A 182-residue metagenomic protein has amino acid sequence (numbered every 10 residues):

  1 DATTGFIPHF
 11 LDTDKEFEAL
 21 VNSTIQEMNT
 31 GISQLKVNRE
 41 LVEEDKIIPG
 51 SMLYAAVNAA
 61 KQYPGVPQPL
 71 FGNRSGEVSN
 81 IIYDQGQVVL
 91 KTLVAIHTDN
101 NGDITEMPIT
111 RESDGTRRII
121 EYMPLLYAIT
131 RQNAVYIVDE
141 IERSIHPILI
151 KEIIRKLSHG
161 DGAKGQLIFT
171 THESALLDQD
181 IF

Functional and structural regions predicted by a protein language model:
D1-I119: Phosphate-coordinating catalytic segments in nucleotide- and nucleic-acid-processing enzymes
L90-F182: Switch/communication elements of ASCE P-loop NTPase nucleotide-binding domains
